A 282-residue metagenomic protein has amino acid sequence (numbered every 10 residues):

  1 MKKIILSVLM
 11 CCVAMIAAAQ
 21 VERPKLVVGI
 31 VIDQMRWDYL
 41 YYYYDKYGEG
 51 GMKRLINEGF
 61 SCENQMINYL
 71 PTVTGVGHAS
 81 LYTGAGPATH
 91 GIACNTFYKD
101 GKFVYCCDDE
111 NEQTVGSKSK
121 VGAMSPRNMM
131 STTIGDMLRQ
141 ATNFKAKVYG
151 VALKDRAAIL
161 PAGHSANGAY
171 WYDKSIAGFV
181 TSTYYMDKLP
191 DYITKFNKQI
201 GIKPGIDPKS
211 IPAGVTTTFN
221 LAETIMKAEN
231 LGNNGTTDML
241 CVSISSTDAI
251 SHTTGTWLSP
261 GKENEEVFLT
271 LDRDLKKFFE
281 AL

Functional and structural regions predicted by a protein language model:
M1-R23: Bacterial Sec-dependent N-terminal signal peptides
V27-V31, D38, R54, C62-Q65 (+4 more regions): Structural recognition of the beta-strand scaffold that forms the well-ordered cores of secreted hydrolase catalytic
V28-D38, T114-K120, G255-W257: Acidic/histidine-rich, surface-exposed loop or edge segments in extracytoplasmic proteins
R36-Y42, Q65-N68, K120-S125, P208-P212 (+1 more regions): Second-shell loop/turn segments in exported
L40-T89, K147-Y149: Short, structured active-site-proximal loop/turn typified by the sulfatase FGly-forming signature C/S-X-P-X-R
Y43-Y47, G163-S175, T254-E265: Short secondary-structure boundary/capping segments
G86, C94-T236, S245-H252: His/Asp/Glu-rich, glycine-adjacent segments that coordinate divalent cations and/or stabilize oxyanion chemistry on
L269-L282: Metal-dependent active-site segment of extracytoplasmic phospho-/sulfohydrolases and closely related
